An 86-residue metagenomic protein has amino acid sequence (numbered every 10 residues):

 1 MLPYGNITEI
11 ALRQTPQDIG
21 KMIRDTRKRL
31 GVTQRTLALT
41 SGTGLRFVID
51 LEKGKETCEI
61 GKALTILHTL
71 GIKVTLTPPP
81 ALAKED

Functional and structural regions predicted by a protein language model:
M1-Q17, K53, K73, P78-D86: N-terminal flexible/basic segments that precede or flank functional cores
T15, M22, F47-D50, A63-I66: Residue-level recognition of specific faces of alpha-helices
K21, G31-V32, C58: Residue-level signal for the short linker/turn that defines the boundary of a DNA-recognition helix
K28, G42, K53-G54: Residue-level detection of the helix-turn-helix DNA-binding "recognition helix"
V32-I49: Short alpha-helical DNA-recognition segment
G61-T77: DNA major-groove recognition helix of helix-turn-helix/homeodomain DNA-binding modules
